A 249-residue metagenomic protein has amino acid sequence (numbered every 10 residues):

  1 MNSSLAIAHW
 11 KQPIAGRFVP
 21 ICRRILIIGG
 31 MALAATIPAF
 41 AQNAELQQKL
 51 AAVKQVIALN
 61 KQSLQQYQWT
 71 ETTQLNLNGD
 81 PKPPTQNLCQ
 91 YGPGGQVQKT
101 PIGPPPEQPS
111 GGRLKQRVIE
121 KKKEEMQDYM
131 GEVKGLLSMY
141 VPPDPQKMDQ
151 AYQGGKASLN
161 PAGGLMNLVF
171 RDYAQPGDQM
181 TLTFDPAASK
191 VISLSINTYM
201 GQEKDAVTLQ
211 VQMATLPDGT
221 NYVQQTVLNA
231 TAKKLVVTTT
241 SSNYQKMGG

Functional and structural regions predicted by a protein language model:
N2-G29: Bacterial N-terminal signal peptides that target proteins for export
I37-A41: Sec/Tat signal peptide C-region and signal peptidase I cleavage site
Q42-Q179, A187-V191, M200-V207, T231-G249: Structured extracytoplasmic
T183: A contiguous pocket-lining binding segment that forms or flanks enzyme active sites
L194, Q224-T226: Beta-strand-dense domains in secreted/periplasmic systems and polymorphic toxin scaffolds
Q210-T215: Feature captures outer-membrane beta-barrel proteins of Gram-negative bacteria and organelles
D218-N221, L235-V236: Loop-rich catalytic cores of soluble enzymes, especially ATP-dependent carboxylate-amine ligases and other
